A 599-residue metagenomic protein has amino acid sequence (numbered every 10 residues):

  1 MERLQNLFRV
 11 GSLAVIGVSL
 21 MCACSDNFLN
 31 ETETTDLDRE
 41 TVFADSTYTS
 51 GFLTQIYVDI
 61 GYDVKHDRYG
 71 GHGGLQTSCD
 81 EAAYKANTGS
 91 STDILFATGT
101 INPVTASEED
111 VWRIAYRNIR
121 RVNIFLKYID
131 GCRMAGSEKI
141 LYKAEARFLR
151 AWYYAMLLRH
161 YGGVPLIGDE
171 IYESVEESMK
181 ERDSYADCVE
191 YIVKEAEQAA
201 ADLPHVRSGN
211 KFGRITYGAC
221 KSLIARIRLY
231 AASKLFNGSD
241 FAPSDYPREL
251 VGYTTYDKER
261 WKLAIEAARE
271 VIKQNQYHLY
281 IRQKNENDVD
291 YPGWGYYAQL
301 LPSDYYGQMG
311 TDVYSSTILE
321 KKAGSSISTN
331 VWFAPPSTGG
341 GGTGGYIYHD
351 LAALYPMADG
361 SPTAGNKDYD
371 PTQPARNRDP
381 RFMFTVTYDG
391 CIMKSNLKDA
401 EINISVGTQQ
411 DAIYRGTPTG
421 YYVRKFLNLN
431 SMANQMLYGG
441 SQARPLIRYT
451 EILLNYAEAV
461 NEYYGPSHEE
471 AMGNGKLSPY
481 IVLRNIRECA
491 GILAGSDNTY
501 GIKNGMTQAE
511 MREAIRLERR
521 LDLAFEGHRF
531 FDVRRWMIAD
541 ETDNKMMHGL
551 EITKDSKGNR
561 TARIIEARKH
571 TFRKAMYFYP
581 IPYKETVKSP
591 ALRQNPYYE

Functional and structural regions predicted by a protein language model:
E2-S12: Bacterial N-terminal signal peptides that target proteins for export
R3, V18-D45, I192, A225 (+3 more regions): Bacterial Sec-dependent N-terminal signal peptides
A23-C24, A115-N118, Y191-V193, A231 (+8 more regions): Long, intrinsically disordered, low-complexity segments
S25-T92, V164, E197-Q198, R214-T408 (+1 more regions): An aromatic- and glycine-enriched ligand-binding surface/loop that stacks and positions planar moieties
D38, D45-R68, T88-Y161, V175-F212 (+5 more regions): Conserved, well-structured interaction surfaces
E170-E173, R207, A323-S325, V386-D389 (+2 more regions): Short, flexible loop/turn elements at secondary-structure junctions
E170-I171, M179-Y185, L235-E266, G440-R484: Acidic, serine/threonine/proline-rich low-complexity intrinsically disordered regions
F382, T450, A457, I515 (+1 more regions): Hydrophobic, well-ordered secondary-structure elements that form the walls of internal hydrophobic environments
